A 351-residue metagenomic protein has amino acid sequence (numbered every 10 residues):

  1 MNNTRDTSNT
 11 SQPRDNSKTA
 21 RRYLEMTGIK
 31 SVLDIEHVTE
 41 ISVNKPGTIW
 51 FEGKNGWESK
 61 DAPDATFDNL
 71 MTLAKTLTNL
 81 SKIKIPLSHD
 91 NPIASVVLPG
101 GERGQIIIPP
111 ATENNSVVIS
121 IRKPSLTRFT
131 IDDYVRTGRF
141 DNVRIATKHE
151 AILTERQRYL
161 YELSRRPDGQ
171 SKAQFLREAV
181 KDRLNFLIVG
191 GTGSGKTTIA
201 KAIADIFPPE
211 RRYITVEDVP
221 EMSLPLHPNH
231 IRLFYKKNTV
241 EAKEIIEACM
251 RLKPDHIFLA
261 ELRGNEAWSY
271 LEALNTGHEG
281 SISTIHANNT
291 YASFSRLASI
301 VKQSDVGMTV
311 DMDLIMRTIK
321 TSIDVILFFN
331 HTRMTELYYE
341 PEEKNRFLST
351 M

Functional and structural regions predicted by a protein language model:
M1-G100: N-terminal accessory targeting/assembly segments
I41, I106, H278, I323: Residue-level signature of catalytic and energy-coupling elements of molecular machines, predominantly ATP/GTP-dependent
V43-K45, G53, L98-G100, I108-P110 (+3 more regions): Flexible glycine-/small-residue-rich
G47, P110-N114, S125-T127, V219-M222 (+5 more regions): Conserved nucleotide-binding/hydrolysis micro-motifs of P-loop NTPases
D61-D64, N79-K181: P-loop NTP-binding catalytic core
R165, G169, A173-F175, R183-G191 (+1 more regions): Switch/coupling sub-region of P-loop NTPases
K196: Conserved lysine of the Walker
R317-M351: Conserved P-loop NTPase
